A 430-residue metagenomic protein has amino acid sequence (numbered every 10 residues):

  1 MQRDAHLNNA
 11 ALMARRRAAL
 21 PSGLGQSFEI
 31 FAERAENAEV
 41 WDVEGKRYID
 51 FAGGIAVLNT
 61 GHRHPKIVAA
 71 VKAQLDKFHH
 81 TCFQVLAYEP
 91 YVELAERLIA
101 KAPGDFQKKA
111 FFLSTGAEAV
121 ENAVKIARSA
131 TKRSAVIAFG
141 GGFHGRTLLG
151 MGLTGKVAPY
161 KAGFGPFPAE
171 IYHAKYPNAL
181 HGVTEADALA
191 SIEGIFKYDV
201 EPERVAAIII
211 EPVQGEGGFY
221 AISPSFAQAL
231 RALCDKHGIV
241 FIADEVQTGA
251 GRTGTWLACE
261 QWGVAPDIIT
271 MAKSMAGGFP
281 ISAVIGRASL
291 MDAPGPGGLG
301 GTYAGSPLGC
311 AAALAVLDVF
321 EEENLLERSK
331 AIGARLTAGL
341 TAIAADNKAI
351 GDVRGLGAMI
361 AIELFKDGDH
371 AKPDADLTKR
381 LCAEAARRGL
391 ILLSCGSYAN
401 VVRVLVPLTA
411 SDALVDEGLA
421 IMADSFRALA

Functional and structural regions predicted by a protein language model:
M1-A430: Conserved N-terminal phosphate-binding loop of PLP-dependent enzymes in the Aspartate aminotransferase
